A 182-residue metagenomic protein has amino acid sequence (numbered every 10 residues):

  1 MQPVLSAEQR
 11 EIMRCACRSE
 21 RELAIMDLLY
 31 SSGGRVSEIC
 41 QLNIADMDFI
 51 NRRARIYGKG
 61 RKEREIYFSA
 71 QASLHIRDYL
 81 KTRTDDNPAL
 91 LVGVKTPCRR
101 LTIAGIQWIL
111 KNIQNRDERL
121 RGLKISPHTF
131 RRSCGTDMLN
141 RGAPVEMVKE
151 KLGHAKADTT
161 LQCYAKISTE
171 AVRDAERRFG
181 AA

Functional and structural regions predicted by a protein language model:
M1-A182: Conserved catalytic core of the tyrosine transesterase superfamily
